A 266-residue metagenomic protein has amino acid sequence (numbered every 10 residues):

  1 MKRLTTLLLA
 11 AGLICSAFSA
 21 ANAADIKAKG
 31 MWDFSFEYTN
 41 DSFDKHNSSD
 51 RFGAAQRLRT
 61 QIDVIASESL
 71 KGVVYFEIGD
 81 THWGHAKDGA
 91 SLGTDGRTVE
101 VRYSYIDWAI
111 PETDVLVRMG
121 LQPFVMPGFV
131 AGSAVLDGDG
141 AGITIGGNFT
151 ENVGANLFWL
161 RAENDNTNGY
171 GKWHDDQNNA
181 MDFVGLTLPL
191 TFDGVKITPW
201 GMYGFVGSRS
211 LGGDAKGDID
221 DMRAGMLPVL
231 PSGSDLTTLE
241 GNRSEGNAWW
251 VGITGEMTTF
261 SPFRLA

Functional and structural regions predicted by a protein language model:
K2-Q122, A141-L157, L188-V195, G241-N247 (+1 more regions): Beta-barrel outer-membrane channel/assembly domains of diderm bacteria
F36-D44, D80-A86, V125-V130, E163-T167 (+1 more regions): Gram-negative outer-membrane beta-barrel proteins
T113-V117, V130-A266: Signature for the C-terminal beta-barrel architecture of outer-membrane proteins
